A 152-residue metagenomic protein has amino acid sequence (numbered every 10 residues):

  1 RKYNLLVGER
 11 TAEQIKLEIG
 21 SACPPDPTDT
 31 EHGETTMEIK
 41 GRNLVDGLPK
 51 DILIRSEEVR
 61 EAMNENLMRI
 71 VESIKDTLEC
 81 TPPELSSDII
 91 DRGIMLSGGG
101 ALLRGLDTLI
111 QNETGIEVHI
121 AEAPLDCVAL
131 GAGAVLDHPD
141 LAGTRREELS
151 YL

Functional and structural regions predicted by a protein language model:
R1-M63: Phosphate-binding glycine-rich/basic clefts of nucleotide- and phosphate-handling proteins, predominantly
K2, L6-R10, I54, E58 (+5 more regions): Charged, alpha-helix-enriched surfaces in structured cytosolic catalytic cores of large nucleotide-utilizing machines
L5-E9, P25, L78-S86, A142-R145: Active-site phosphate-binding and catalytic loops of NTP-dependent enzymes
E34, D91-R92, G115: Active-site lining segments that contact anionic ligands and/or coordinate catalytic metals
A62-I89, V135-H138: Phosphate/ATP-binding catalytic cores across multiple sugar-kinase/actin-like superfamilies, primarily ASKHA
I74, L96, A132: Residue-level signature of catalytic and energy-coupling elements of molecular machines, predominantly ATP/GTP-dependent
S86-I110: Glycine-rich phosphate-binding loops at beta-strand->alpha-helix junctions
T108-A134, A142, L149: Conserved phosphate-binding/catalytic loops in two-lobed NTP-binding clefts
